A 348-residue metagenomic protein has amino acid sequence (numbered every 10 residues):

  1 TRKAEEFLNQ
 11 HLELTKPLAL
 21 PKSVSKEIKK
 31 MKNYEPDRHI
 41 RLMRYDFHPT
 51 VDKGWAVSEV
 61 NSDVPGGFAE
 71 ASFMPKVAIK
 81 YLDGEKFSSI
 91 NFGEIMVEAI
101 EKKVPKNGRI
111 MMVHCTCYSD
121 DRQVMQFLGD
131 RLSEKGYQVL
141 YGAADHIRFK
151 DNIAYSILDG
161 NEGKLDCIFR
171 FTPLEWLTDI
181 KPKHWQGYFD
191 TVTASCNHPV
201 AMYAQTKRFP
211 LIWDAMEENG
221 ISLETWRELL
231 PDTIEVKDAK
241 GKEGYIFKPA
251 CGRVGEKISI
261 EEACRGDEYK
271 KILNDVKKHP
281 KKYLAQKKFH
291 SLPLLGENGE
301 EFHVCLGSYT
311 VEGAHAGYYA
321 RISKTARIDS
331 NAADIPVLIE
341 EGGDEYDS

Functional and structural regions predicted by a protein language model:
T1-K29: Low-complexity, highly charged intrinsically disordered N-terminal segments that act as targeting/localization
T1-Q10, Y45, V51-K53, G66: A generic N-terminal leader/anchor concept
P17, P21, M31-R41, H290-E297: Structured beta-strand/loop patches that form or line metal/cofactor-binding pockets in enzymes
K26-D37, F247-P249: Amphipathic repeat-derived elements
R38, H48-D52, G66-S348: Domain-scale recognition of functional cores that engage charged ligands
L42-R44, V57, H303-C305: Broad gene-expression machinery/nucleic-acid interaction feature
V57-N61, I246-F247: Short hydrophobic beta-strand that contains or immediately precedes a catalytic carboxylate
